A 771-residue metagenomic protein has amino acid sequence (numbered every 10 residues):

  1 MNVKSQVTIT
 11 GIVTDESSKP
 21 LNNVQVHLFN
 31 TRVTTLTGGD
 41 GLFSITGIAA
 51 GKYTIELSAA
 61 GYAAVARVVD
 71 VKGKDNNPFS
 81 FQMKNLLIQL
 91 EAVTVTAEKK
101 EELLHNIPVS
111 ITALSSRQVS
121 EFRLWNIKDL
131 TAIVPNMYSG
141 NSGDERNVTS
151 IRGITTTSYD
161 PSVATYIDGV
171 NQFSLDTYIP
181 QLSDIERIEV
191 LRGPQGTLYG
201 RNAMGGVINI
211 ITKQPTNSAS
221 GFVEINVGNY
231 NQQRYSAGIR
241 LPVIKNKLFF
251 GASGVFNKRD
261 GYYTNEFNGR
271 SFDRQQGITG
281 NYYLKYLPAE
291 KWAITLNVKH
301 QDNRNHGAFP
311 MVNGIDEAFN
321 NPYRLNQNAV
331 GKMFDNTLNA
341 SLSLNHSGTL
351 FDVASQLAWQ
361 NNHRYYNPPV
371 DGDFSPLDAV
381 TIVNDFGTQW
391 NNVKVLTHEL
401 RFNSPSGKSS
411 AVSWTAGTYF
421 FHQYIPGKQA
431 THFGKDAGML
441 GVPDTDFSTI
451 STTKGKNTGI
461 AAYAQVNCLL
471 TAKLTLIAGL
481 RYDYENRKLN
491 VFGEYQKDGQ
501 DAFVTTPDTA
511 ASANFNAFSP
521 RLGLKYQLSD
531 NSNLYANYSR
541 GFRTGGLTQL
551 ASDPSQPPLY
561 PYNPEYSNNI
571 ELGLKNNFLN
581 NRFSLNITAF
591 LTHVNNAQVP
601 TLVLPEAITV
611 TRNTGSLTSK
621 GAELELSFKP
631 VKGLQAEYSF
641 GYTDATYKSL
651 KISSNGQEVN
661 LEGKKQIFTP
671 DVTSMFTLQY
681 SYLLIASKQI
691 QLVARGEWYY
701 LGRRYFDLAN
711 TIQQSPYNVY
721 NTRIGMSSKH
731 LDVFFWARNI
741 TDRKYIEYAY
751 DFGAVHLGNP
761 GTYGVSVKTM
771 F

Functional and structural regions predicted by a protein language model:
T14-K19, V24-F29, S58-Y62, K72-S120: Short, acidic, small-residue-rich periplasmic hinge/interaction motif at the N-terminus of Gram-negative outer-membrane
P78-F81, I127-L130, V148-R152, Y166 (+3 more regions): N-terminal periplasmic accessory domains that precede and gate Gram-negative outer-membrane beta-barrel machines
D168-P194, G280: Short acidic/polar hinge/loop motifs at secondary-structure boundaries that mediate gating or recognition
S220-F222, V227-R259, Y263, F267-H306 (+8 more regions): Transmembrane beta-barrel wall of Gram-negative outer-membrane proteins
K285-E290, F402-P405, S413, T418-F421 (+3 more regions): Structural signature of Gram-negative outer-membrane beta-barrels, strongest in the C-terminal barrel of TonB-dependent
S343-G348, D352-V370, Q527, N533-R543 (+4 more regions): Membrane-embedded beta-barrel scaffold of Gram-negative outer-membrane proteins
N403, G417, L591-H593, R612-Y705 (+1 more regions): Gram-negative outer-membrane beta-barrel transporters
G633-A636, W698-D707, G725-F771: C-terminal beta-signal and adjacent terminal beta-strands/loops of Gram-negative outer-membrane beta-barrel proteins
